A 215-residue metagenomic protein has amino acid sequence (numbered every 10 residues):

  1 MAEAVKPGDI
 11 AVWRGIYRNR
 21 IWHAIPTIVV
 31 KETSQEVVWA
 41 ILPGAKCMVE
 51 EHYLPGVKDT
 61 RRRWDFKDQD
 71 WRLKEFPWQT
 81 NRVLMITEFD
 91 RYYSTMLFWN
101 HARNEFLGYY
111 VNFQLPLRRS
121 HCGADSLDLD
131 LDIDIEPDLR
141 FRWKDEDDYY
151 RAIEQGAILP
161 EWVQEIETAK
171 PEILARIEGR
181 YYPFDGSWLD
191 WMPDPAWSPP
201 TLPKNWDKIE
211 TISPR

Functional and structural regions predicted by a protein language model:
M1-T80: Charge-rich, low-complexity N-terminal segments
E32-Q35, A102-R103, I135-R140: Short acidic-glycine loop/turn motifs at beta-strand connectors
V37-I41, E105-N112, R140-D147: Short, well-ordered strand-loop elements centered on a beta-strand within folded domains, enriched for acidic residues
L42-M48, L115, E146-A152: Short, solvent-exposed aromatic-acidic interface loops
M48-L54, H121-C122, A152-G156: A short, polar/proline- and glycine-enriched secondary-structure boundary/capping micro-motif
P77-L131: Structured beta-strand/loop patches that form or line metal/cofactor-binding pockets in enzymes
L129-R176: A hydrophobic, small-residue-rich beta->alpha segment in the mid-to-C-terminal subdomain of diverse proteins
T168-R215: Cysteine/selenocysteine-centered motifs that mediate thiol-based redox chemistry or coordinate metal-sulfur cofactors
